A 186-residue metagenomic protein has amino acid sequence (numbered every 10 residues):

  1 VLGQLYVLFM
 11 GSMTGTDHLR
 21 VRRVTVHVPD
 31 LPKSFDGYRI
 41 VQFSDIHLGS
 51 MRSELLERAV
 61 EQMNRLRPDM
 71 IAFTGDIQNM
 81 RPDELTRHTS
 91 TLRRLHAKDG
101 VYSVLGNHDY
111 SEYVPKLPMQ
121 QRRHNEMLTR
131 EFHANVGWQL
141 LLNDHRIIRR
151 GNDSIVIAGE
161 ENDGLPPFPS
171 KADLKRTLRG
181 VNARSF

Functional and structural regions predicted by a protein language model:
V1-I40, S44, S50: Acidic, histidine-bearing metal-coordination/catalytic regions of metal-dependent phosphoesterases
S34-F43, H47-F186: Soluble catalytic domains of enzymes that build or remodel membrane lipids, polysaccharides, and related
